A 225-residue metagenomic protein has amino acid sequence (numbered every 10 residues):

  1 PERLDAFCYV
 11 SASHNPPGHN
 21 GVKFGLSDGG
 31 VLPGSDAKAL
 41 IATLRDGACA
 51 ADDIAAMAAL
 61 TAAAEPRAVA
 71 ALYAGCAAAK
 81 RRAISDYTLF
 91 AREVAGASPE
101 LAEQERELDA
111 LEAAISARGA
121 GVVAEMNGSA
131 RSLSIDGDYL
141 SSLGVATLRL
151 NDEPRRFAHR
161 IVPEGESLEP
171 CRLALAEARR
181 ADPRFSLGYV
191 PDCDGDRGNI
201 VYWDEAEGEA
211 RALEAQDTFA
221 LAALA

Functional and structural regions predicted by a protein language model:
P1: Phosphate-interaction motifs
L4-P16, L175-E207: Glycine-rich phosphate-binding loop
Y9-V10, A124, L148-N151, Y189-P191 (+1 more regions): General beta-strand structural signal in soluble alpha/beta enzymes
G18-A181: Gly/Ser/Thr-enriched, mixed-charge loops and adjacent short helices that form phosphate/oxyanion-binding elements
G18-D28, S134-G137, D196-Q216: Short Gly/Thr/Asp-enriched flexible loops that form oxyanion-binding sites at enzyme active sites
A215-A225: Catalytic or ion-translocation cores adjacent to nucleophile or general acid/base/metal-coordination motifs in diverse
